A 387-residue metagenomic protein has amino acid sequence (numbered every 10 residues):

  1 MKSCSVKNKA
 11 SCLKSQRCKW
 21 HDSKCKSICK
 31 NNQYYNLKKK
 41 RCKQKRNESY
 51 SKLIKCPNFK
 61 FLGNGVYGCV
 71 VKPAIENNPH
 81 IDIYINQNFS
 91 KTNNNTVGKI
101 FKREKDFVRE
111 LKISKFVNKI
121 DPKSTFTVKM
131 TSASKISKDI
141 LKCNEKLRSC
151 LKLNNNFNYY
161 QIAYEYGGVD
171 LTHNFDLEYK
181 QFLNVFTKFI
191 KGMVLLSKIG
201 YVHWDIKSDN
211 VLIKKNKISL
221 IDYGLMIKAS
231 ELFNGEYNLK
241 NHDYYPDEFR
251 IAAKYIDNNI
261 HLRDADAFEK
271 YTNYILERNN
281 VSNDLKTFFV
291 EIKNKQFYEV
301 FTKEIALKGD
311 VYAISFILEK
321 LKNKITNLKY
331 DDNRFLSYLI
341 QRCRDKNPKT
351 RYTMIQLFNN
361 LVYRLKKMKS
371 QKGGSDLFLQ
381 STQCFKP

Functional and structural regions predicted by a protein language model:
S3-V6, S11-S27, N31, Y35-L37 (+1 more regions): Extracellular Cys-Trp
V66-C143: ATP-binding glycine-rich loop module of kinase domains
T125-F182: Conserved structural core of kinase catalytic domains
S197-K214: Catalytic-loop of the protein kinase fold
I218-T326: C-lobe/activation-segment region of protein kinase-like
D331-D345: Conserved C-terminal C-lobe helix
R342-L357: A conserved short helix/loop substructure at the end of the activation segment of eukaryotic-like protein kinase domains
